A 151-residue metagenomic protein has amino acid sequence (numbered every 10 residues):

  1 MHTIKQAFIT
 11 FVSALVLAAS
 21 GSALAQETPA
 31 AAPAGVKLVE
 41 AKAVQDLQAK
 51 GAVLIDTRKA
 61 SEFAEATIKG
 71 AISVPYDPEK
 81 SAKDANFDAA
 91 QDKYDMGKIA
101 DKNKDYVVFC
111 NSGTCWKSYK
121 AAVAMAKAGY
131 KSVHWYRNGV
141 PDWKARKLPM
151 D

Functional and structural regions predicted by a protein language model:
H2-E65, D151: Flexible, polar/low-complexity N-terminal or interdomain linker segments that lie immediately upstream of folded
A31-A34, P78-D84, V108-G113, Y130: Second-shell loop/turn segments in exported
Q45-Y106: Positively charged, proline/Ser/Thr-rich regional signature most characteristic of the Rhodanese/CDC25-like
A49, I68, S73, A126-Y130 (+1 more regions): Sec-exported extracytoplasmic/periplasmic mature domains
K59-F63, P78-S81, S112-W116, G139-W143: Solvent-exposed loop/turn segments at secondary-structure junctions within structured extracellular/periplasmic domains
F87-D88, K147-D151: Short low-complexity, flexible loop/linker segments enriched in glycine and/or proline with clustered acidic
A90-P141: Catalytic cysteine-centered active loop of the rhodanese-like fold, especially the PTP/DSP P-loop
